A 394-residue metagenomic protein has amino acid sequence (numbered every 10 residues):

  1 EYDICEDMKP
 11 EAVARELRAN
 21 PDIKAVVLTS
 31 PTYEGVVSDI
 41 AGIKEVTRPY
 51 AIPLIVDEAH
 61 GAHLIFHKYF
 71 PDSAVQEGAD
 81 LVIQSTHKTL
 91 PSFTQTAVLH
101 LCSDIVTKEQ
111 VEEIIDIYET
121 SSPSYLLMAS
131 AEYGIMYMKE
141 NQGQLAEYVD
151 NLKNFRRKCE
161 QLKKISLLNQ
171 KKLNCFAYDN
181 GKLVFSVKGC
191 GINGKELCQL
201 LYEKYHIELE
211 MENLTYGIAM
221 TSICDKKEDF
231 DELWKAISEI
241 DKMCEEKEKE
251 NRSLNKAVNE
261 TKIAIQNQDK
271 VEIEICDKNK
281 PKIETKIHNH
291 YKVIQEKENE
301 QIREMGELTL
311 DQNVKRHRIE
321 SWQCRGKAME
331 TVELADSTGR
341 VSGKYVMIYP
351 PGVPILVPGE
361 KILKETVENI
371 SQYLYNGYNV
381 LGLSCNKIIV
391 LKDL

Functional and structural regions predicted by a protein language model:
E1-N169: Conserved PLP-enzyme active-site core in the AAT-like
D3, N251-R252, Q266-Q268: Short, flexible coil/linker elements and helix-boundary hinge sites characteristic of intrinsically disordered
L28, L99-L101, F185, T221 (+1 more regions): Hydrophobic side chains in beta-strands
P31-T32, G189, L394: Residue-level signal for short, function-critical loop segments
D57, K88, K270-E272, K278 (+2 more regions): Alpha-helical and His/Cys-centered functional microenvironments
E160-V258, D277, I283-E360, E365 (+1 more regions): Conserved C-terminal alpha-helix-loop-beta "cap" of PLP-dependent enzymes that closes/shapes the active-site mouth
I263-I265, V271-I275, P281-I287: Threonine-centered tandem repeat motifs in low-complexity domains
N379-L394: Charge-dense polyanion-binding interfaces
